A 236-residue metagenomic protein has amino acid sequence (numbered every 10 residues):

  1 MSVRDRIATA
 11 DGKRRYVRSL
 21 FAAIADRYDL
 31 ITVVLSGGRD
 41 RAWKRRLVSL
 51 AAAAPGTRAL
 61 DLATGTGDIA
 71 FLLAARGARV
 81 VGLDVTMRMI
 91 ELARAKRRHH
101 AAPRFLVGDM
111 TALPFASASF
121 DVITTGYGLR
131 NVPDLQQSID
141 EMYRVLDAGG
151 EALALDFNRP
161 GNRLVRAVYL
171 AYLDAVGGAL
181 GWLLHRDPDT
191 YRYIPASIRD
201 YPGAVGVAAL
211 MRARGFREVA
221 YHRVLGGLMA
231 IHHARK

Functional and structural regions predicted by a protein language model:
M1-S19: N-terminal auxiliary segments of SAM/dcSAM-dependent transferases
R15, L83, L155-L210, R214 (+1 more regions): C-terminal alpha-helical "lid/dimerization" subdomain adjacent to the S-adenosyl-L-methionine
R27, S36-T57: Conserved alpha-helix/loop element of class I SAM-dependent methyltransferases that forms part of the SAM/SAH-binding
Y28, I123-T124: Hydrophobic beta-strand segment of the Class I
R58-A112: Class I SAM-dependent methyltransferase SAM/SAH-binding core
T111-V122: A short acidic, Gly/Pro-enriched loop at the edge of an enzyme's catalytic core that lines a small-molecule cofactor
Q136-E151: A short glycine-rich, Lys/Arg-flanked "PGG" loop and its adjoining helix->strand segment in the class I
A208, R214-K236: Core SAM-dependent methyltransferase catalytic element
